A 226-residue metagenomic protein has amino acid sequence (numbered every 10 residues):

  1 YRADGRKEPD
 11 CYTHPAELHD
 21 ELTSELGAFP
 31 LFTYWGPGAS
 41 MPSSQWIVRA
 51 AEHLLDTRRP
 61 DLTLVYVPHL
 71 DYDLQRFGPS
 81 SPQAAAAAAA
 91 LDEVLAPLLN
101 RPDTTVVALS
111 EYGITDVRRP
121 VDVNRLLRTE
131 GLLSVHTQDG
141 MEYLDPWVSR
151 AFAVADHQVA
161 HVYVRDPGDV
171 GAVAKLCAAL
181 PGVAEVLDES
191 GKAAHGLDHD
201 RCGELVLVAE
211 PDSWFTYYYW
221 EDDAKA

Functional and structural regions predicted by a protein language model:
Y1-G78, S149-V154, Q158-R165, D169-E185 (+1 more regions): His/Asp/Glu-rich, glycine-adjacent segments that coordinate divalent cations and/or stabilize oxyanion chemistry on
R2-S24, A84-A96, R125-L144: Acidic, His- and aromatic-enriched active-site or binding-groove loops in soluble protein domains that engage sugars
W35, P79, A86-A89, E93 (+2 more regions): N-terminal targeting/docking segments
S43, Q83, A87, E111: Conserved acidic
Q45-V48, E52, A88-L99: Short, hydrophobic/amphipathic alpha-helical packing segments that form internal helix faces or helix-helix interfaces
P82, P97-A226: Secreted, luminal/periplasmic, and some membrane-associated catalytic domains that remodel anionic oxygen-ester
